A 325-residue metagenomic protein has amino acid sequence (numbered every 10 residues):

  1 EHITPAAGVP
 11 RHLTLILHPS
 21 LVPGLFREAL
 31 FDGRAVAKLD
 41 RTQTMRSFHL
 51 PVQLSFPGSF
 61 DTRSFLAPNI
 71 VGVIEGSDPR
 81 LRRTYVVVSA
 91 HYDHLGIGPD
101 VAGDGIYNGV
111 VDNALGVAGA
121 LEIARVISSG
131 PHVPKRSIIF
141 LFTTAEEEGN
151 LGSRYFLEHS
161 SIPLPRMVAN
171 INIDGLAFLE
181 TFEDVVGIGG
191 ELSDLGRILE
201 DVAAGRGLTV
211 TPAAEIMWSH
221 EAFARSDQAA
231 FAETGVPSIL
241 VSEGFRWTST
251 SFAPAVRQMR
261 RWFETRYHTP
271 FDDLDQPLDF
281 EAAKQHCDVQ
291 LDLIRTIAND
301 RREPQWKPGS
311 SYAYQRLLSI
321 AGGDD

Functional and structural regions predicted by a protein language model:
H2-D32, T143-T250, V256-R257, F263: Metal-dependent peptidase/peptidase-like ectodomains
H2-G109, R125-S129: Soluble metallo-hydrolase cores and metallopeptidase-like ectodomains found primarily in the secretory/periplasmic
L15, P23, A118-L121, R125 (+6 more regions): Solvent-exposed, polar/charged alpha-helical surfaces in well-ordered, non-transmembrane soluble domains, broadly
T62-F65, G309-D325: Extracellular/periplasmic ectodomains of large secreted or surface enzymes and adhesion receptors
L66-N69, G96, A102-G196, Q305: Acidic/histidine-rich catalytic neighborhood of metal-dependent amide-processing enzymes
H91-I97, D174-F178, F263-Y267: Short connector loops/turns at beta-strand edges and beta->alpha or beta->beta junctions
R125, S129, S242, W247-R316: His/Asp/Glu-rich mid-to-C-terminal helical/loop segments that flank catalytic regions of hydrolases
